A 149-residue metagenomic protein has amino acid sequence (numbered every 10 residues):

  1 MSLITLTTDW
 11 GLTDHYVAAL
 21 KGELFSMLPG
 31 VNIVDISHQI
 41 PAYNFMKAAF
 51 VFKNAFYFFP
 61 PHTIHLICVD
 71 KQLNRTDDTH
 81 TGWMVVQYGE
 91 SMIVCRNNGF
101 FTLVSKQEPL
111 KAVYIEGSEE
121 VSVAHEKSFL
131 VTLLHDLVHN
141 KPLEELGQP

Functional and structural regions predicted by a protein language model:
S2-Q39: N-terminal glycine-rich anion-binding loop in soluble enzyme alpha/beta folds
L3, M27-N32, N44-N54, F59-V69 (+1 more regions): Active-site histidine-anchored catalytic micro-motif
D9, D70, L133: A residue-level signal for conserved active-site and pocket-lining positions in enzyme catalytic cores
H15, H38, H62-H65, H80 (+3 more regions): Histidine (H) residue identity feature
D35-M46, Q148-P149: N-terminal auxiliary interaction/assembly segments of multi-subunit proteins
E116-P149: Anionic-ligand-binding alpha/beta catalytic cores of soluble enzymes and soluble regulatory domains that recognize
